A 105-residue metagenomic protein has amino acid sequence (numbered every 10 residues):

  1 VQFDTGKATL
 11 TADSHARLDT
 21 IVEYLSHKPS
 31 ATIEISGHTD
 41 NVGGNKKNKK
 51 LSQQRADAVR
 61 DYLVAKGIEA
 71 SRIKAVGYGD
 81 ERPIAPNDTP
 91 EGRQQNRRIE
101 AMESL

Functional and structural regions predicted by a protein language model:
V1-D4: Acidic/histidine-rich, surface-exposed loop or edge segments in extracytoplasmic proteins
K7-H15, K28, S36-L105: Periplasmic OmpA-like peptidoglycan-binding domain that tethers envelope proteins to the cell wall
